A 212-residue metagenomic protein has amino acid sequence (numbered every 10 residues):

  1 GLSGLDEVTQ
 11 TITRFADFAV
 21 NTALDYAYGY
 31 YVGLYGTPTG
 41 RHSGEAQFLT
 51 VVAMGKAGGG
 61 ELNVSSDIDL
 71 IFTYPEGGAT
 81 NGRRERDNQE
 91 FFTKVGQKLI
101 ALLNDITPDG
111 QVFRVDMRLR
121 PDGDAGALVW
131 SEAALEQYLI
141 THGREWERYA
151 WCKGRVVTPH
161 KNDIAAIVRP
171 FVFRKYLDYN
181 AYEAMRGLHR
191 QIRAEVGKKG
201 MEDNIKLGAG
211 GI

Functional and structural regions predicted by a protein language model:
G1-I212: A nucleotide- and high-energy phosphate-metabolite-utilizing enzyme signature
